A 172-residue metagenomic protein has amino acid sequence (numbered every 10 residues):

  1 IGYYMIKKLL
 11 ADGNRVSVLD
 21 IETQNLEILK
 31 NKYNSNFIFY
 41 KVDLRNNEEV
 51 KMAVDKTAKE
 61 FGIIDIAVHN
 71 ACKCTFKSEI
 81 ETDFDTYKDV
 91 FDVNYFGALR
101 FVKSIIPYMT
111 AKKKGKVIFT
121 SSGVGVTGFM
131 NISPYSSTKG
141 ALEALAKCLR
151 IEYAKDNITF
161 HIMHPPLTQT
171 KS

Functional and structural regions predicted by a protein language model:
I1-V16: Canonical Rossmann dinucleotide-binding motif of NAD(H)/NADP(H)-dependent dehydrogenases/reductases, specifically
D12, T127, C148-T159: Active-site-adjacent segment of SDR/Rossmann-fold oxidoreductases
V42-M52, F84: The beta1-alpha1 cofactor-binding region of Rossmann-like NAD(H)/NADP(H)-dependent oxidoreductases
S78-E79, D83-F91: Substrate-binding pocket helix/loop in short-chain dehydrogenase/reductase
I80, F129-S133: Active-site loop immediately N-terminal to the catalytic Tyr-X3-Lys motif of short-chain dehydrogenase/reductase
V102, T138: Active-site helix of classical SDR
S122: Residue(s) in the substrate-gating loop at a strand-loop-helix junction that position the organic substrate next
